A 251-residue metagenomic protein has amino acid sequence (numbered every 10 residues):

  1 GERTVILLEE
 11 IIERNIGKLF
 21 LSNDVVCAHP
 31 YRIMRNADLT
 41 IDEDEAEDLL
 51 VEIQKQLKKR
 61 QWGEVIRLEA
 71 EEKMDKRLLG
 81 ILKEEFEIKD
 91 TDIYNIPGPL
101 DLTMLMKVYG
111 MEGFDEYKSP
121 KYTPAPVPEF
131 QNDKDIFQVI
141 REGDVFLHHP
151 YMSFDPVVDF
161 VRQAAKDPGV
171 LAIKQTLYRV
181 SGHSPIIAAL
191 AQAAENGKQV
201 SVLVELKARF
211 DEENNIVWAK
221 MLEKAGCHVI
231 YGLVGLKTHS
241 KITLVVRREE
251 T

Functional and structural regions predicted by a protein language model:
G1-T251: N-terminal localization/anchoring segments of enzymes in phospholipid and broader phosphate metabolism
